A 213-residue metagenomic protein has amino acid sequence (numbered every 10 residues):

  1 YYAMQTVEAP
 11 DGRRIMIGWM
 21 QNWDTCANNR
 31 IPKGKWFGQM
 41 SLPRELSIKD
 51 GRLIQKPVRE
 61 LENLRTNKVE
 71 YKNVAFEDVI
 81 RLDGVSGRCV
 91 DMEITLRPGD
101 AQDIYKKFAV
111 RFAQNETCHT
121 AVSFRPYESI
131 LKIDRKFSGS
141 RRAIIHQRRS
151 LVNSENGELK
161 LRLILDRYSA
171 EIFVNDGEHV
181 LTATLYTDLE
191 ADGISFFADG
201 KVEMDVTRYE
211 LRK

Functional and structural regions predicted by a protein language model:
Y1-A3: Beta-rich catalytic cores
Q5-K213: Beta-rich accessory regions
